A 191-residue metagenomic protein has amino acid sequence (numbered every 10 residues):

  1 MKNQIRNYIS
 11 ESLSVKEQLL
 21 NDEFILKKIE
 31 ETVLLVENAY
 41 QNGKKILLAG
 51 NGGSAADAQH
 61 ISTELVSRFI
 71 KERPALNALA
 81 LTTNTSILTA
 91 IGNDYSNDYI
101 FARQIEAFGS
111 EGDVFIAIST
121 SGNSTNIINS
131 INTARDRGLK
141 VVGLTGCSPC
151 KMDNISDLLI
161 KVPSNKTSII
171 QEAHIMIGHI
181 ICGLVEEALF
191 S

Functional and structural regions predicted by a protein language model:
M1, F24-K28, S54, R135: Residue-level recognition of alpha-helical structural elements
M1-F24: Generic N-terminal amphipathic, Lys/Arg-enriched alpha-helix
K2, L26-I29, A78, D98: Short, structured helix-loop boundary elements
N21-N42: A short, well-structured juxtamembrane/interface segment
V36, G50, L65: Conserved hydrophobic/aromatic pocket- or pore-lining residues that grip, position, or stack substrates in active sites
K45-I61: Glycine/serine-rich anion-binding loops at beta->alpha junctions that coordinate negatively charged ligand groups
Q59-S191: Glycine-rich phosphate-binding loops that contact phosphosugars or nucleotide phosphates
